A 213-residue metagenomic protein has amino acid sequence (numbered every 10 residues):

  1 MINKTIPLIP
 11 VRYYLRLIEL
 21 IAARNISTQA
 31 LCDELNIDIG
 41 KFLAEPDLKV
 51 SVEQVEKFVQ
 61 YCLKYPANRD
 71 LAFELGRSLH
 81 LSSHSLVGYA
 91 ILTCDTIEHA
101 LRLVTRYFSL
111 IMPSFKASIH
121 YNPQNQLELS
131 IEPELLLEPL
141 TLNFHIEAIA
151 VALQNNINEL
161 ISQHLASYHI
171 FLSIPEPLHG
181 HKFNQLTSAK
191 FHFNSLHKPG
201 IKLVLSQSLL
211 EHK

Functional and structural regions predicted by a protein language model:
M1-L127: N-terminal low-complexity or simple alpha-helical regulatory segments that function as activation/interaction modules
I97-K213: Alpha-helical bundle regulatory/interaction domains
